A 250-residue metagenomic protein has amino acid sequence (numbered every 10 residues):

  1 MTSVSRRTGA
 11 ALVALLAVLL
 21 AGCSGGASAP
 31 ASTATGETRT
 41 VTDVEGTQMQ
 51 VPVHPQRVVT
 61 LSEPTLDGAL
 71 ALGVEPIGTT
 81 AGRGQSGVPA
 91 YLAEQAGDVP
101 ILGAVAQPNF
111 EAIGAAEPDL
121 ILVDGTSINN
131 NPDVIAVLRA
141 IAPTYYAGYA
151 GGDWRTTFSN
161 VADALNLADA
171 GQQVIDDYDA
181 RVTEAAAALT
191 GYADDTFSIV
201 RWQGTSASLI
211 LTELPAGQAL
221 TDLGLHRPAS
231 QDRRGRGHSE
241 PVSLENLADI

Functional and structural regions predicted by a protein language model:
T2-P64, D169-V200: Bacterial Sec-exported substrate-binding components of ABC uptake systems
V44-G46, L102-E111, R234-S243: Short helix-initiation/N-cap motifs at beta->coil->alpha
R57, E63-A112, L120, G125-S127: A short, structured surface patch at a secondary-structure boundary
T79-G84, G125-I128, Y149-G151, G204-T205 (+1 more regions): Short coil/turn segments
G82, G87, L209-E240: Alpha-helical, coiled-coil/dimerization segments enriched in small aliphatic residues
A115-V123, L247-I250: Proline-aspartate-enriched helix->loop->beta-strand connector
N130, V137-G204: Extracytoplasmic substrate-binding proteins
A188-A193, W202, R236-I250: Ligand-binding pocket segment of bilobal, Venus flytrap-like solute-binding proteins
